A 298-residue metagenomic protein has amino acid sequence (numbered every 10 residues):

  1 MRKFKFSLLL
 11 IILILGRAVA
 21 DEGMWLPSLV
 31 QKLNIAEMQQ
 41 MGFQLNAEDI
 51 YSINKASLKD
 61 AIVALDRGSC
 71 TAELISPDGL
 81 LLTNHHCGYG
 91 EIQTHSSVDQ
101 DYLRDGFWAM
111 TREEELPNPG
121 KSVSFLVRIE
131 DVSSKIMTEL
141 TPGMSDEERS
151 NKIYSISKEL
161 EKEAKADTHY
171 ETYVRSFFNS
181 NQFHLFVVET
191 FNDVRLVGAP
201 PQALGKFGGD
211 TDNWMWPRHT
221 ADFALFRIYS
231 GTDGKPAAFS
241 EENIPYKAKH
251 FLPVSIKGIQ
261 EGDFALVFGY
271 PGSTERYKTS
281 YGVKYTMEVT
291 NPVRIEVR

Functional and structural regions predicted by a protein language model:
R2-L10: Sec-dependent signal peptide recognition, specifically the positively charged N-region followed immediately by
R17-R298: Terminal presequence/propeptide segments associated with secretion/organelle targeting and zymogen/polyprotein
